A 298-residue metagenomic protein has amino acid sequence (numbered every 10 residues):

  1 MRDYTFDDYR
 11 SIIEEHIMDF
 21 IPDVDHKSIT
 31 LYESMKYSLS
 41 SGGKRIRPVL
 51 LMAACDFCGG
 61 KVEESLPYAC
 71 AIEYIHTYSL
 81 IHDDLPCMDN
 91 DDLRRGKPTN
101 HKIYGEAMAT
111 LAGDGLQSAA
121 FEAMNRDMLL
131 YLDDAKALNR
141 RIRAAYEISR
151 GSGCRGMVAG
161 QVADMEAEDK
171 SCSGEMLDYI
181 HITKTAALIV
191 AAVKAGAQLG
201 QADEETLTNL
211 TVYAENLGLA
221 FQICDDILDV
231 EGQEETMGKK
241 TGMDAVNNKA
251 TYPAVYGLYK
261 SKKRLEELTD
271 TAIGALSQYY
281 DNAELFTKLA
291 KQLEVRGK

Functional and structural regions predicted by a protein language model:
M1-I21: N-terminal amphipathic/basic leader segments beginning at the initiator methionine
D8, I21, D25-L276, E284-E294: Mg2+-dependent prenyl diphosphate-binding active-site environment of isoprenoid biosynthetic enzymes
Y279: Short arginine-rich
